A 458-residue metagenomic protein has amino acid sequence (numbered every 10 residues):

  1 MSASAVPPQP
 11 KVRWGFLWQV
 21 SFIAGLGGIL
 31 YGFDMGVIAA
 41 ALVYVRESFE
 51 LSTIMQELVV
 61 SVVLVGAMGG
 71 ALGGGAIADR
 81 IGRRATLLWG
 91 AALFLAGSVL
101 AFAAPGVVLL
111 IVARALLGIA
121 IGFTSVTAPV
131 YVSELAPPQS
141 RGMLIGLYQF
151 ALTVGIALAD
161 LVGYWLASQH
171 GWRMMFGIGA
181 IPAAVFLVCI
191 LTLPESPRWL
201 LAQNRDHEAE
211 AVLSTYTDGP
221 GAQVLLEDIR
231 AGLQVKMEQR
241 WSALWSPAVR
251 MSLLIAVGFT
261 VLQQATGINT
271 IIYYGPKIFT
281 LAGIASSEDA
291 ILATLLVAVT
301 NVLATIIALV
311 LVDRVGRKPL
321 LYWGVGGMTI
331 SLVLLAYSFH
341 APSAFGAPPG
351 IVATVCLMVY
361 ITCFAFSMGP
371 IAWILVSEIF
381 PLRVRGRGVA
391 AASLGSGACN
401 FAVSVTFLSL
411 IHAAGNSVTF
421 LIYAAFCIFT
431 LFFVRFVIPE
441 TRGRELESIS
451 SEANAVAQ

Functional and structural regions predicted by a protein language model:
M1-E208, Q234-Q458: Alpha-helical transmembrane bundle of multi-pass membrane proteins
D206, S214-P220: TPR/TPR-like (Sel1-like) alpha-helical repeat modules
A222-A231: Short, well-structured alpha-helical segments
